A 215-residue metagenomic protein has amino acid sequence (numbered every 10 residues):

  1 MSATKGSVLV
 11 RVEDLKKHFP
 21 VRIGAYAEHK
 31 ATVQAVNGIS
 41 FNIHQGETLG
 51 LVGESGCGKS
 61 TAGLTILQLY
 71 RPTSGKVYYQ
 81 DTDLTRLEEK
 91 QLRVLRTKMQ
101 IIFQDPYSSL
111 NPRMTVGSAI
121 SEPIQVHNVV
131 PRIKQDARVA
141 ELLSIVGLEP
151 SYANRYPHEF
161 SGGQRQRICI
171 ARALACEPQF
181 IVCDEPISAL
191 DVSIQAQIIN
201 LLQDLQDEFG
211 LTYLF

Functional and structural regions predicted by a protein language model:
A25-K30, L84-Q100, V126: ABC ATPase NBD coupling module
L67: Helix-to-loop junction immediately C-terminal to a conserved catalytic motif
G75-D83: Conserved ABC transporter NBD signature motif
D83, K134-S151, D204: Conserved ABC ATPase "signature" region
Y156-F160, Q164: Conserved ABC ATPase signature
I170, I198: Hydrophobic anchor residue at the start of the ABC signature
A175-Q179: A short, proline-enriched helix->beta-strand linker immediately N-terminal to the Walker B motif in ABC-type P-loop
